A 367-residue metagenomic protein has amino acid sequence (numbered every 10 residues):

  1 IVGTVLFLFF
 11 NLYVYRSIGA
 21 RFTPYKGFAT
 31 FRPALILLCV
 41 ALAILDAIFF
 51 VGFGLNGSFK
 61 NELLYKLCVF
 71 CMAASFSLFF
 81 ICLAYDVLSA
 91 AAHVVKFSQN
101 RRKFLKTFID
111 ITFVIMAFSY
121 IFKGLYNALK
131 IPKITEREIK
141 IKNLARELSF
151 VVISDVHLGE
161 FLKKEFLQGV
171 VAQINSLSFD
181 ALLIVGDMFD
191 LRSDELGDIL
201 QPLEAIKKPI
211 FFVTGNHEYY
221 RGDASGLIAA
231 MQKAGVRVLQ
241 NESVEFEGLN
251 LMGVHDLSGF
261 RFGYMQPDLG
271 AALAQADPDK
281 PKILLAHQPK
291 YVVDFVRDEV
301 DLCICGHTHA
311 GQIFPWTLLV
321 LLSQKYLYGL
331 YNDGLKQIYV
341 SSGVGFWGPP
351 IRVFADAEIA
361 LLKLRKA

Functional and structural regions predicted by a protein language model:
I1-L129: Non-catalytic terminal accessory segments
E62-L63, V94-L105, I131-K142, F166-I174: Alpha-helical membrane-embedding segments and immediately adjacent membrane-interface amphipathic helices
T135, K140-A367: Soluble catalytic domains of enzymes that build or remodel membrane lipids, polysaccharides, and related
